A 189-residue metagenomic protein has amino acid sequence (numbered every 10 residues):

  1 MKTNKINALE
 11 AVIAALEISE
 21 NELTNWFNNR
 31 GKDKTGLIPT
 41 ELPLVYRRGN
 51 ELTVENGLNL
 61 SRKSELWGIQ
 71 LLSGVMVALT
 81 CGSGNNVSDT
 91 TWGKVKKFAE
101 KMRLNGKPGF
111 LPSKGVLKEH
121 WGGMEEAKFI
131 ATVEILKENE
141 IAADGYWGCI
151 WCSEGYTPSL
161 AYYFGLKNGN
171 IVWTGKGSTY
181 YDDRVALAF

Functional and structural regions predicted by a protein language model:
M1-K107, S159, I171-F189: Short, compositionally biased
W92-P108, K114-T174, L187-F189: An exposed tryptophan-centered "aromatic clamp" motif
